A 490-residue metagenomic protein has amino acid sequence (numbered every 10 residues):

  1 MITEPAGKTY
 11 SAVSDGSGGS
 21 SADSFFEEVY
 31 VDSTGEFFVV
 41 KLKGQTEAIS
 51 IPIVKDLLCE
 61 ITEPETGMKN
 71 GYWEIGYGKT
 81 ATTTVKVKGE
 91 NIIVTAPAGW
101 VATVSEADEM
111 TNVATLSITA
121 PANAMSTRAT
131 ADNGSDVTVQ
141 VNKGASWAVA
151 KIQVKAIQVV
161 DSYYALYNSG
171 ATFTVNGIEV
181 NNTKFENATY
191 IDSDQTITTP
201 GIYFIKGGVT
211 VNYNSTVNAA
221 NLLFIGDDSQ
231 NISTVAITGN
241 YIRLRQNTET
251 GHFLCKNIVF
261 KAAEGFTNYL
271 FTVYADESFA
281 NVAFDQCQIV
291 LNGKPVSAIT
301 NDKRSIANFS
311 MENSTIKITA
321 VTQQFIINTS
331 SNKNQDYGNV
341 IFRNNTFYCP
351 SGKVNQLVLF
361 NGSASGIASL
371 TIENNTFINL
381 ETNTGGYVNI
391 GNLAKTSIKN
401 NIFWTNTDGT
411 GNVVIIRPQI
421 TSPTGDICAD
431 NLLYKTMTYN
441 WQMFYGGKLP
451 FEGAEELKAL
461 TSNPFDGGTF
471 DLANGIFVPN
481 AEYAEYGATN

Functional and structural regions predicted by a protein language model:
M1-A98, T103-A120, A131, Q140-N168 (+1 more regions): Collagen/collagen-like triple-helix sequence repeat recognition
G99, N123, P200-G201, K206-V209 (+4 more regions): Tight coil/turn sites that cap or link beta-strands
A122-S135: Surface-exposed, short loops/turns at beta-strand junctions within beta-sandwich domains
V160-N212, A481-G487: Acidic Gly/Asp/Thr-rich repetitive segments characteristic of extracellular carbohydrate-active and adhesion proteins
T198, T210-F224, T234-F279, D302: Extracellular beta-strand-rich solenoid/capping regions of secreted or surface-exposed proteins that bind or remodel
N212-N214, A236-Y241, A262-F271, V290-T300 (+5 more regions): Short glycine/acidic-rich loop motifs that flank beta-strands on beta-rich extracellular proteins
N221-G226, Q230, T250-A262, S278-G293 (+5 more regions): Right-handed parallel beta-helix
R417-N490: Acidic, glycine- and Ser/Thr-rich low-complexity intrinsically disordered tracts in extracellular/secreted proteins
